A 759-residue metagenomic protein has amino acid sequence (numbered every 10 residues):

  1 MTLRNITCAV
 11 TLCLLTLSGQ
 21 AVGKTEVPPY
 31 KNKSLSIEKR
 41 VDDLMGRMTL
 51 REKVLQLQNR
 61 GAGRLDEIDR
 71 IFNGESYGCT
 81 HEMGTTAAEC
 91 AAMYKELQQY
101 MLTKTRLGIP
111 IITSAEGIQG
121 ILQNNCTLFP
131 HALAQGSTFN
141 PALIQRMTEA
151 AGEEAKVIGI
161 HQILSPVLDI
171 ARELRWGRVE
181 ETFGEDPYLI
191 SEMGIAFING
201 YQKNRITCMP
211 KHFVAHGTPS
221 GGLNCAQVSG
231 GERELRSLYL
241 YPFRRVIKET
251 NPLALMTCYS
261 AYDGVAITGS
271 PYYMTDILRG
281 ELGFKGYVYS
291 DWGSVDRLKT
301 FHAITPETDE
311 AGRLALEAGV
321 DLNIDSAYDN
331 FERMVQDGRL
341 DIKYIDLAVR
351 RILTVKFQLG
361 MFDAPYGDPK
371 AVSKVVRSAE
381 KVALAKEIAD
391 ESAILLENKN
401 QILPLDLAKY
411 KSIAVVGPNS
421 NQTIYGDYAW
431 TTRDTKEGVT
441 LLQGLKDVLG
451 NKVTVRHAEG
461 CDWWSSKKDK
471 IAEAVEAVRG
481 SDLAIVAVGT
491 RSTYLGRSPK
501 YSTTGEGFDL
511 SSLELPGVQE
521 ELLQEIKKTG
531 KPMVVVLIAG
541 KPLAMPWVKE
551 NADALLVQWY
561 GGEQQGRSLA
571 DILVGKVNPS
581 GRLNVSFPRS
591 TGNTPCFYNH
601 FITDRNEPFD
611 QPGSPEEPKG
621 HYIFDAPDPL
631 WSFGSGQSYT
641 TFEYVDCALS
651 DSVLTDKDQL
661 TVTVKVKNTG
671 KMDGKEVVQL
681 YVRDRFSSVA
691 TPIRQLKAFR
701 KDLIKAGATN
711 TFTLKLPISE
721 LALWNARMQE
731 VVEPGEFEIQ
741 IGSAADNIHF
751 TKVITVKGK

Functional and structural regions predicted by a protein language model:
M1-E26: Bacterial Sec-dependent N-terminal signal peptides
G19-L723, V731-A745: Glycoside hydrolase catalytic-domain context in secreted enzymes
N747-K759: Short beta-strand elements
